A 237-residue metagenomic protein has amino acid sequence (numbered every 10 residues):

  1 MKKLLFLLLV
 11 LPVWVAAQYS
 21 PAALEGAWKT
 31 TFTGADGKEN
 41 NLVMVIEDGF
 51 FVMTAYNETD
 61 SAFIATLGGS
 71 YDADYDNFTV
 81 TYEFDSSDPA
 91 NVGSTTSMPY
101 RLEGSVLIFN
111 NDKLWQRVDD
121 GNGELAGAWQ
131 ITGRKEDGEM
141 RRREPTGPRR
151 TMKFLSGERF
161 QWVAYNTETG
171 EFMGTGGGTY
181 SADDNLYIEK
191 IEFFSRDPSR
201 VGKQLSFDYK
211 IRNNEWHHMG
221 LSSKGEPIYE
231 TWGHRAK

Functional and structural regions predicted by a protein language model:
L4-V13: Sec-dependent N-terminal signal peptides
L7-L8, Y180, F194: Intrinsically disordered, low-complexity segments enriched in polar/charged small residues
V15-D74, T79-T175, I188-K237: Lipid interaction determinants
G177-D183: Beta-propeller blade signature
